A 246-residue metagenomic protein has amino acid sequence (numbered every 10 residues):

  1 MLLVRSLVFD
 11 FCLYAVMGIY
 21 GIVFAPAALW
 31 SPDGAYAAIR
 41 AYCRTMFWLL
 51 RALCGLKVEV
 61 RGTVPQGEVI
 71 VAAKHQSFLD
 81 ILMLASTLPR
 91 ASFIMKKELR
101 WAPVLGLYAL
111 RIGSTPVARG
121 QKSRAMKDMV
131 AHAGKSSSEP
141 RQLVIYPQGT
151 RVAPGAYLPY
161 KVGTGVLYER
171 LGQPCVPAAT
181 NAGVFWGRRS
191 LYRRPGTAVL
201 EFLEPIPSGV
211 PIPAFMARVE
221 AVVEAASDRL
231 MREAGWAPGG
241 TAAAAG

Functional and structural regions predicted by a protein language model:
V4-L29: A hydrophobic membrane-anchoring feature enriched in long, contiguous, low-charge segments that mark signal-anchor
Y20-R40, R51-L53, Q66-K122: Catalytic core of membrane glycerolipid acyltransferases/transacylases, capturing the structured, soluble-facing
A25-D33, L56, V60, E233 (+1 more regions): Transmembrane helix-loop junctions in multipass membrane proteins, especially transporters and channels
V60, V71, F93-I94, L200-F202: Generic preference for hydrophobic
M126-G246: Non-catalytic C-terminal accessory region of glycerolipid acyltransferases and related lyso-lipid remodeling enzymes
